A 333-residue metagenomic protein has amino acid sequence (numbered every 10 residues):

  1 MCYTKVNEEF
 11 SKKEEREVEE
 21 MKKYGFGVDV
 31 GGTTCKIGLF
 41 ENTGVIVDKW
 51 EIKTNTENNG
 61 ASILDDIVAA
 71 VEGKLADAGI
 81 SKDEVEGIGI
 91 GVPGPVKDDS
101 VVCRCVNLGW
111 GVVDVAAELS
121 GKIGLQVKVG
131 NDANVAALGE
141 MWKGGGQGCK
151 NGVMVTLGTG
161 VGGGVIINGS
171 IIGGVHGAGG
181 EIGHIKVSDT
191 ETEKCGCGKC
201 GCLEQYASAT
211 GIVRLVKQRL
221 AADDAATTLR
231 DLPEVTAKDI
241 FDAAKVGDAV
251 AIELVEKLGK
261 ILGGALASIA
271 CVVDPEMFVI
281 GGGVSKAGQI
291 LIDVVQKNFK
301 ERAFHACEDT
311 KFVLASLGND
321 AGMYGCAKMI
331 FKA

Functional and structural regions predicted by a protein language model:
Y3-E86, V96-D99, A117-V127, G139-C149 (+3 more regions): ATP-binding/phosphotransfer module of carbohydrate and carboxylate kinases, centering on a glycine-rich
V28-T33, T156-G160, A178: A short acidic Gly-Thr/Ser loop motif
G87-V115: Gly/Ser/Thr-rich active-site cleft segment
G89-P93, G130, M154-G160, G164-I166: Short beta-strand segments
V106-L108, V112, K128-N134, M154-L157 (+1 more regions): Active-site nucleophile and cofactor-binding loops and adjacent substrate-binding regions of central metabolic enzymes
A137-W142, G163-V165, H184-I185: Adenylate-forming
G179-S188: Short, intrinsically disordered, charge-biased short linear motifs at domain edges
